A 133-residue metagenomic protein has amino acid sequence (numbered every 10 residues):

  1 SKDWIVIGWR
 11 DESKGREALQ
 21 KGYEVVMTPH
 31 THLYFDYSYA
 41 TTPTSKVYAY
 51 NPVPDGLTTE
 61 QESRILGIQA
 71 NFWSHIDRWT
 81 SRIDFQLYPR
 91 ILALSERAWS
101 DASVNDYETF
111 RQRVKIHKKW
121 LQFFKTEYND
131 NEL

Functional and structural regions predicted by a protein language model:
S1-L133: Flexible, acidic glycine-rich loops studded with aromatic residues
